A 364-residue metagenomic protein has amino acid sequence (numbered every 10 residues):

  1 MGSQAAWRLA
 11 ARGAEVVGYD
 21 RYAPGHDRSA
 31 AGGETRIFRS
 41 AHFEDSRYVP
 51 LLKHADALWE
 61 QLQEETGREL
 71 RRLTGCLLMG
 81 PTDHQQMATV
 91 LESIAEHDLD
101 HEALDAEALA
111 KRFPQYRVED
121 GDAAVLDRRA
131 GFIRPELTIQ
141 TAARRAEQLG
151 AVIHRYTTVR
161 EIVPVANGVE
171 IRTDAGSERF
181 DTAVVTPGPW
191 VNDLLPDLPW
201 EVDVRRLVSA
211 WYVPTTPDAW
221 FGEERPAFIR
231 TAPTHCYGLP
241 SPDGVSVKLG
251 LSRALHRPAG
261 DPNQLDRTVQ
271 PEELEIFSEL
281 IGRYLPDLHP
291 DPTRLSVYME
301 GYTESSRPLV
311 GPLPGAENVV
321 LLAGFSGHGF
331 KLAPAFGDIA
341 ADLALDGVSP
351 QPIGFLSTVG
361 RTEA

Functional and structural regions predicted by a protein language model:
G2-S3: N-terminal Rossmann-fold NAD(P) dinucleotide-binding loop
W7-R12, E69-R71, S177-E178, T182 (+1 more regions): Active-site substrate-recognition segment that forms the wall of the catalytic cavity or substrate channel
A10-A31: Glycine-rich FAD pyrophosphate-binding loop
T35-R112, H235: Dinucleotide-binding Rossmann-like beta1-alpha1 core, especially the glycine-rich loop that anchors the ADP
Q61, P81-L149, H154-R155, E161-P164: Flavin (FAD/FMN) cofactor-binding and adjacent substrate-gating region of FAD-dependent oxidoreductase domains
D105-A106, R155-T157, T173, R294-S296: Short loop/edge segments at beta-strand edges and connector loops that shape dinucleotide/nucleotide cofactor-binding
I133-D218: Predominantly flavin-linked oxidoreductase catalytic cores and closely associated redox partners
E279-A364: C-terminal catalytic lobe of FAD-dependent flavoproteins
